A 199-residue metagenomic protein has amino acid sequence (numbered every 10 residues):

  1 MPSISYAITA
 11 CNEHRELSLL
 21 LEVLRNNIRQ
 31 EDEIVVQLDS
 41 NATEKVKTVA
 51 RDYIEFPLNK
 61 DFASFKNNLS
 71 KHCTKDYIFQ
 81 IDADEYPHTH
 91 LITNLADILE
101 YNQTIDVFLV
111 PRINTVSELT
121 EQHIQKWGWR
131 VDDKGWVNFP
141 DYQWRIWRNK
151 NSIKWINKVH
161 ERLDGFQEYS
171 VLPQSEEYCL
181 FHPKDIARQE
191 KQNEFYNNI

Functional and structural regions predicted by a protein language model:
M1-R25: N-proximal low-complexity "stem/linker" segments adjacent to membrane-targeting elements
L21-P57: Acidic donor-binding segment of Leloir-type glycosyltransferases
N26, K71-H72: Solvent-exposed polar/charged
D39, I81-D82, H90: Active-site acidic Asp-centered loop
K60: Blade-loop segments of beta-propeller domains
A63-S70, Y86-I199: Catalytic-site signature of metal-activated, phosphate-bearing donor transferases, centered on the GT-A/GT-A-like
K75-Y86: Short beta-strand-to-loop acidic/aromatic patch adjacent to the donor-nucleotide binding site
